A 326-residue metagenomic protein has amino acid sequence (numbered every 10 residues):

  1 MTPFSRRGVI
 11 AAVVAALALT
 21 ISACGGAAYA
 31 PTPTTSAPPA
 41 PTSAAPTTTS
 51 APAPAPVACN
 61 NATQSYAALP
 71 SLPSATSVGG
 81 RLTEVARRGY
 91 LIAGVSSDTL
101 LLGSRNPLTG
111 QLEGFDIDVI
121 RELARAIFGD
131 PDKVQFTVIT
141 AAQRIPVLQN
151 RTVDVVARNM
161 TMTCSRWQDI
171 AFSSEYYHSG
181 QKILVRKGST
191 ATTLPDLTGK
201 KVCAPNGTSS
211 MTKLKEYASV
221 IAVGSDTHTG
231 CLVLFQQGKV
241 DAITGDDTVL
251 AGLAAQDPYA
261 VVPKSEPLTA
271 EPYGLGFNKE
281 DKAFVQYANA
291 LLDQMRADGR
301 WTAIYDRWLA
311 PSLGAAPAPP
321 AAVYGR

Functional and structural regions predicted by a protein language model:
A18-A23: C-terminal motif of bacterial Sec signal peptides marking the signal peptidase cleavage site
G25-A28: Bacterial signal peptide processing site
T35-V156: Extracytoplasmic small-molecule ligand-binding "clamshell" domains of the periplasmic binding protein/Venus flytrap
A45-T76, T208, L275-S312: Extended ligand-binding regions for polar small-molecule ligands
L100, L112-I127, M160-T163, S179-L232 (+3 more regions): Bilobed "Venus flytrap"/periplasmic-binding protein-like clamshell domains and structurally analogous long
R125, D132-D196: Acidic, polar ligand-binding/catalytic clefts
Q143, N159-Q168, Q236-Q237, D241-A270: A ligand-binding cleft/hinge motif common to bilobed small-molecule-binding domains
Y177-V185, A251-L291, P311-R326: Periplasmic-binding protein-like
